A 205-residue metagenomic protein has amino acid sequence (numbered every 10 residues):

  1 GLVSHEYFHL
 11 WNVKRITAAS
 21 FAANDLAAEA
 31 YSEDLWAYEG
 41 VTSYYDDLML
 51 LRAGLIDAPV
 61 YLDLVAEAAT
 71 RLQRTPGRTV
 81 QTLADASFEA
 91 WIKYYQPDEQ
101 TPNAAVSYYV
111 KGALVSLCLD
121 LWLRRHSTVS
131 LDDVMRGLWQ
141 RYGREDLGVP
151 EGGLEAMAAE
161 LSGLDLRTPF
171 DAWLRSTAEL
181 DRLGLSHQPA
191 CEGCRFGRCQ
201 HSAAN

Functional and structural regions predicted by a protein language model:
G1-G77: Zinc-dependent metallopeptidase catalytic helix centered on the HExxH motif and its immediate flanking segment
N12, I16, D46-G54, T70 (+5 more regions): Sec-exported extracytoplasmic/periplasmic mature domains
A27-A30, A86-Q100, G153-L161: Carbohydrate-binding/catalytic loop surfaces
E29-A37, N103, S107, E145: Alpha-helix capping and helix-loop boundary segments enriched in small/acidic/polar residues
T42, S116-L119, V129, A158 (+2 more regions): Hydrophobic, well-ordered secondary-structure elements that form the walls of internal hydrophobic environments
S43, D47-S107, R124-W139: Replace "(M1/M4/M9/M12/WLM)" with "(e.g., M1/M4/M8/M9/M12/M26/WLM)" and add "not limited to" to clarify scope
A105-S116: C-terminal substrate/ligand-recognition segments
R141-N205: Beta/coil-rich, acidic/histidine-enriched accessory regions frequently appended to metallopeptidases
